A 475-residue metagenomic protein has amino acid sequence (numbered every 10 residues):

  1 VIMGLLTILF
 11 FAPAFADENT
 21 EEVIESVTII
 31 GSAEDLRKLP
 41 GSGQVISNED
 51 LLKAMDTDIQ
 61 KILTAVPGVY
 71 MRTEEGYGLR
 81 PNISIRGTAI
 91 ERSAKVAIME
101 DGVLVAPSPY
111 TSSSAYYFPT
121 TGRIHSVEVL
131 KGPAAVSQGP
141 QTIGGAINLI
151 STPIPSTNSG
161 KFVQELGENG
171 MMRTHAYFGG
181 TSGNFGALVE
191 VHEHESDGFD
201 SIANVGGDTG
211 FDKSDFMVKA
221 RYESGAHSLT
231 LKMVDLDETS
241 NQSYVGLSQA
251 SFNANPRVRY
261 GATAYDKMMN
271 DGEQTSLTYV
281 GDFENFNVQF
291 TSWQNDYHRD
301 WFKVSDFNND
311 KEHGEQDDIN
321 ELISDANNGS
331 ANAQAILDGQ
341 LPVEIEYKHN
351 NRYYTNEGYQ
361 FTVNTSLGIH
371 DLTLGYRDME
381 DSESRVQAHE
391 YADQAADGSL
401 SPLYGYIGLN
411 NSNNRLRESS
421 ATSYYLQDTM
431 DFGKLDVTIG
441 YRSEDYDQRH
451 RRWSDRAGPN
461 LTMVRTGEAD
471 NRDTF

Functional and structural regions predicted by a protein language model:
I24-A54, L79-N82: N-terminal periplasmic "start-of-domain" segments of outer-membrane beta-barrel proteins
L51, L63, S126-V129, I147-L149 (+1 more regions): Non-catalytic regulatory/gating segments with a bias toward low-complexity or hydrophobic composition
Q60-V103, P107: Extracytoplasmic beta-strand/coil segments of soluble accessory domains associated with Gram-negative outer-membrane
V103-K131: Short acidic/polar hinge/loop motifs at secondary-structure boundaries that mediate gating or recognition
S159, L166-E195, N204-S243, K267-D282: Transmembrane beta-barrel wall of Gram-negative outer-membrane proteins
Q164-E168, S182-N184, E193-D197, S224-A226 (+7 more regions): Transmembrane beta-strands of outer-membrane beta-barrel pores
Q249-G261, N309-I336, S384-S412, G458-R465: Surface-exposed loop/turn segments flanking beta-strands in extracellular/periplasmic regions
E346, D371-F475: Signature of Gram-negative outer-membrane beta-barrel scaffolds
